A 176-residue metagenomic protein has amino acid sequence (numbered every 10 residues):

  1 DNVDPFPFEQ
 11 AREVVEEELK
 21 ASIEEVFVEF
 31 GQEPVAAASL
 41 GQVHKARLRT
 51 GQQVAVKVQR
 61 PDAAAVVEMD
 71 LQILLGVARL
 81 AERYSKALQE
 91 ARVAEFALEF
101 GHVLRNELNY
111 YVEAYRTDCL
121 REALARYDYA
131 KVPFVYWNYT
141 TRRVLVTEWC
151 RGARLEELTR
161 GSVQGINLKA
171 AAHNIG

Functional and structural regions predicted by a protein language model:
D1-G176: Broad phosphate/nucleotide-binding scaffolds in NTP-utilizing and phosphate-metabolizing enzymes
